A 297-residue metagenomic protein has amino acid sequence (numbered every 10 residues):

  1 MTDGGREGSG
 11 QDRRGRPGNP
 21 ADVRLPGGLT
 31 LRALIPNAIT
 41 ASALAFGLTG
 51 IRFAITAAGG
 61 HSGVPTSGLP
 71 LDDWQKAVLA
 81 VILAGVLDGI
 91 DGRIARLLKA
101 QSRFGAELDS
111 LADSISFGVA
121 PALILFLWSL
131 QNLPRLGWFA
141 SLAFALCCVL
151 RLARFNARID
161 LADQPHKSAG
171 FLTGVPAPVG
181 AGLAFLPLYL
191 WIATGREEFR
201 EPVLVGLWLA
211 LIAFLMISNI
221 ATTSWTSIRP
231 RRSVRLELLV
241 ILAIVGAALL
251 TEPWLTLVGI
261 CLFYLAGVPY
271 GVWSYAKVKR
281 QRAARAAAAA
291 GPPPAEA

Functional and structural regions predicted by a protein language model:
M1-G89, G271, A297: Topogenic membrane-insertion module of multi-pass membrane proteins
M1-L25, A169-A297: C-terminal membrane-associated helical module and adjoining short loops/tails
L31-P36, F104-A112, F171-T173, S224-V234: Short, amphipathic, aromatic/basic-enriched membrane-interface segments that mark the entry/exit of transmembrane
I39-S42, A77-V81, A140-A143, C147 (+3 more regions): Hydrophobic alpha-helical transmembrane segments of polytopic
L48-I51, L83, L87, P121 (+4 more regions): Alpha-helical transmembrane segments of polytopic integral membrane proteins, especially the permease/helical cores
T49-L79, P121-L142, F185-L204, T251-L255: Helix-coil boundary and interhelical linker segments in multi-pass alpha-helical membrane proteins
S67, L79-L123, A153-I159: Acidic (Asp/Glu-rich) catalytic motifs at the cytosolic membrane interface
G92-R103, V149-K167, I217-T226, V272-W273: C-terminal ends of transmembrane helices
